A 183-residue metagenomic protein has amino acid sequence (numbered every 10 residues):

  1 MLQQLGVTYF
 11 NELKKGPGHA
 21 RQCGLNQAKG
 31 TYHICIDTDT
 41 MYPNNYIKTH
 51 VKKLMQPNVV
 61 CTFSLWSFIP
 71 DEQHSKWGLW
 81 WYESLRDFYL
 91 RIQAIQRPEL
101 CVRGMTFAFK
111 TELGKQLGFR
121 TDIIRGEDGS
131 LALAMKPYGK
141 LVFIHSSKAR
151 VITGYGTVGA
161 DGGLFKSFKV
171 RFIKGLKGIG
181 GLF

Functional and structural regions predicted by a protein language model:
M1, E12-A28: Glycine-rich, basic loop-to-helix element that forms the pyrophosphate-binding segment of sugar-nucleotide handling
K29-G30, R103-L117: Conserved nucleotide-sugar donor-binding and metal-coordinating catalytic region shared by glycosyltransferases
H33: Short aromatic/hydrophobic "clamp" motif used to bind/position activated sugar donors
D37-M41: The conserved acidic donor/metal-binding loop of glycosyltransferases
N45-K76: Conserved donor NDP-sugar-binding/catalytic core segment of glycosyltransferases
S64-P70, G78-L100: Short, flexible, basic/aromatic active-site loop/helix in glycosyltransferases
R125-L131: Acidic donor-binding loop at a coil-to-helix junction in glycosyltransferase catalytic cores that engages
H145-G162: Active-site donor/metal-binding and catalytic loop motifs of nucleotide-sugar-dependent glycosylation enzymes
